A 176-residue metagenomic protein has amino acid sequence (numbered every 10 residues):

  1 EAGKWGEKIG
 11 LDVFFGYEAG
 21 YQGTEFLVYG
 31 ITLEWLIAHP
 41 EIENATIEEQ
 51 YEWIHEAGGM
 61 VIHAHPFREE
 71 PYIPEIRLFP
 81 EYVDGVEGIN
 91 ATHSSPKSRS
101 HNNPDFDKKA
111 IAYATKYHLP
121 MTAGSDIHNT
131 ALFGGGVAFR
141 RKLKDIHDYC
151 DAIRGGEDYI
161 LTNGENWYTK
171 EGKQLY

Functional and structural regions predicted by a protein language model:
A2-D12, Y21-L36, E52, E70-Y176: Charged catalytic cores and adjacent phosphate/nucleic-acid-binding surfaces used for phosphate/nucleic-acid chemistry
Y17, A64, S125: Active-site flanking residues adjacent to catalytic metal/cofactor-binding acidic residues
A19-G20, I42-T46, P66-E70: Short beta->alpha connector loops
Y29-M60: Binuclear metal-dependent hydrolase catalytic cores centered on His/Asp/Glu-rich metal-binding motifs
E56-P71: Aromatic-lined carbohydrate-recognition surfaces of secreted/lumenal glycan-active proteins
